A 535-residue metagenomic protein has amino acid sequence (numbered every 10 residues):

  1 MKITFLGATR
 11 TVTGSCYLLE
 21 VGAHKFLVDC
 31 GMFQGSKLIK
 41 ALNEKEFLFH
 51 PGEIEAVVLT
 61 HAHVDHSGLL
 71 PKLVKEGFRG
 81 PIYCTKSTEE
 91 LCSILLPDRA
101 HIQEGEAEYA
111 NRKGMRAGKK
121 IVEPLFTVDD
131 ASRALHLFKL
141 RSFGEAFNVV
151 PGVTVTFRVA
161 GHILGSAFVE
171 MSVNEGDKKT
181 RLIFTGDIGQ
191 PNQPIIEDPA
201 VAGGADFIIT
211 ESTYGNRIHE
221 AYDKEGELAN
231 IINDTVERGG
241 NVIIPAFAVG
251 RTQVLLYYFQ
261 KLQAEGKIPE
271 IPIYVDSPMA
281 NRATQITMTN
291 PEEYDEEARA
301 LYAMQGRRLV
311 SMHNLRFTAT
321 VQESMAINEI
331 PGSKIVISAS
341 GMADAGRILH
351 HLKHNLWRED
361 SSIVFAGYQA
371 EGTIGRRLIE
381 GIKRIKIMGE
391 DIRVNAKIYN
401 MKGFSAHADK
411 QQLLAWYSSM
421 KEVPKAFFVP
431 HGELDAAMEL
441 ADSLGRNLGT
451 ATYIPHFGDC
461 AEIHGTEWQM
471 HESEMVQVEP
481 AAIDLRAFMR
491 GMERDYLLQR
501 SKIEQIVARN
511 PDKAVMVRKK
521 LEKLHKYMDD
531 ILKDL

Functional and structural regions predicted by a protein language model:
M1-G52, R133-E197, Q322, A326-E329 (+5 more regions): Core dinuclear metal-dependent hydrolase active-site scaffold
T9-T11, V21-G80, C84-A134, I188-E197 (+2 more regions): Pre-active-site segment of Zn-dependent metallo-hydrolases
V28-C30, I54-H63, L70, I82-T85 (+12 more regions): Active-site neighborhood of phospho(di)ester-bond hydrolases with catalytic His/Asp-centered motifs
G52-I54, E76-R79, D234-I243, P269 (+3 more regions): Short, surface-exposed connector motifs at secondary-structure boundaries
R99-I163, P291-I330: Metallo-beta-lactamase
G161-S166, V173-E175, K179-A205, S212 (+3 more regions): Active-site-proximal loop/helix segments of hydrolase catalytic cores
H219-L301, V423-E479: Binuclear metal-ion centers of metallo-dependent hydrolases, dominated by the metallo-beta-lactamase
K261-A264, S311-L535: C-terminal regulatory/interaction regions
